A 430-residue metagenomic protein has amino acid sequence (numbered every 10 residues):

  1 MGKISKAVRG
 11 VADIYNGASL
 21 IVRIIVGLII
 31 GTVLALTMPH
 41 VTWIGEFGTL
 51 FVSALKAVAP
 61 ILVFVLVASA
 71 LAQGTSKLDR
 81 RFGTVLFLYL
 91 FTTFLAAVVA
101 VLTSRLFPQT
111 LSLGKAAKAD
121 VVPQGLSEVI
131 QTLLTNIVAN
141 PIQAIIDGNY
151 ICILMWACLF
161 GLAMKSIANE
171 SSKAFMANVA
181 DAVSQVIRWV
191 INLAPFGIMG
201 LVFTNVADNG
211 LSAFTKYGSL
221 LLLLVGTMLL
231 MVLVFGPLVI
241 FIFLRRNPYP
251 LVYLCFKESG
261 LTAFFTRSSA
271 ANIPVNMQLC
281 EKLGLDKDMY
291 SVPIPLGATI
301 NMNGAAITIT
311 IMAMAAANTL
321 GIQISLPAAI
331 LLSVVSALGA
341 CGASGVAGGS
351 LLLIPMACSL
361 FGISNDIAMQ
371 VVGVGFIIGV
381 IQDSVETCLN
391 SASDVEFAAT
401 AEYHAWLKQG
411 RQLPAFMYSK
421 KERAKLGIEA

Functional and structural regions predicted by a protein language model:
V11-T37, V52-L55, G83-L251, R411-F416 (+2 more regions): Signature of multi-pass transmembrane helix bundles
W43, D79, L211-S219, R246-L254 (+2 more regions): Membrane-water interface of transmembrane alpha-helices in multipass transporters/channels
G45-S53, Q143, A174-W189, L251-T262 (+3 more regions): Short amphipathic alpha-helical coupling elements at transmembrane boundaries
A54, L90-F94, V98, V225-L229 (+4 more regions): Hydrophobic transmembrane alpha-helical segments of multi-pass transport and channel proteins
L62, G197, S268-N276, A306-M312 (+2 more regions): Transmembrane helix boundary and interhelical junction motifs in multipass membrane proteins
K77-V85, Q185-N192, K282-A298, L326-P327 (+1 more regions): Membrane-interface alpha-helices at helix entry/exit sites of multi-pass transporters
E258-A340, P414, Y418-K420: Helix-loop-helix junctions within the multi-pass membrane cores of secondary transporters/permeases
I311-A430: Transmembrane alpha-helical segments and their short flanking loops that form helix-hairpins/helix-helix interfaces
